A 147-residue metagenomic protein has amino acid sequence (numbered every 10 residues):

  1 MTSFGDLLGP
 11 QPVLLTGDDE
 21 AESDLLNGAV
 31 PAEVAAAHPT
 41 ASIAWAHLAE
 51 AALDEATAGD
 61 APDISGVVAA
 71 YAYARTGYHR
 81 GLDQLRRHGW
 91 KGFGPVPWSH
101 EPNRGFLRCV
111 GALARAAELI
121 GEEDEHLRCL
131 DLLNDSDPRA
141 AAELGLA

Functional and structural regions predicted by a protein language model:
M1-K91, V110, E118-A147: N-terminal alpha-helical interaction modules that lie
R86-R104: Short, flexible, glycine-rich and Lys/Arg-enriched loop motifs at helix boundaries that contact anionic partners
G105-G111: Elongated alpha-helical scaffolds
